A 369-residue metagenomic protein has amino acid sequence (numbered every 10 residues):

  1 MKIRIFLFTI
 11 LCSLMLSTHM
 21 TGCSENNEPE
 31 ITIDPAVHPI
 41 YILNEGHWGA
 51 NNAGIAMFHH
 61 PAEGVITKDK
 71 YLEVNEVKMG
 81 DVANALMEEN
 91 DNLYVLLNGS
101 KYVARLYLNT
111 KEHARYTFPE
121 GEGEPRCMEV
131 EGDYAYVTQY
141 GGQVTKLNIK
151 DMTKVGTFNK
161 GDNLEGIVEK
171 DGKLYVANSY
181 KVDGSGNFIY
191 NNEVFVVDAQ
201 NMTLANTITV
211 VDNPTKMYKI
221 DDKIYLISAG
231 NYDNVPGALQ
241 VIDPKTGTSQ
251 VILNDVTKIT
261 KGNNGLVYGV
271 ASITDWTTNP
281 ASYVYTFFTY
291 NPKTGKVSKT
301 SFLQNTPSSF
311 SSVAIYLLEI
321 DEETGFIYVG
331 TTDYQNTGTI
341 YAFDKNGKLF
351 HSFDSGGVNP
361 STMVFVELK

Functional and structural regions predicted by a protein language model:
K2-I5, S13-Y41: Bacterial Sec-dependent N-terminal signal peptides
P29-E30, G80-M87, G123-G132, D162-D171 (+5 more regions): Repeated scaffold domains used in trafficking and secretory/extracellular systems, primarily beta-propellers
I42, V95, V137, V176-A177 (+3 more regions): Residue position within the beta-strands of beta-propeller blades
H47-N51, L96-G99, T138-Y140, V182-N192 (+3 more regions): Short, solvent-exposed loop/turn segments at conserved positions within beta-propeller repeat blades
N51-G132: Post-signal peptide N-terminal segment of secreted/secretory-pathway proteins
G64-K78, T110-P119, T153-F158, M202-I208 (+3 more regions): A short beta-strand motif characteristic of beta-propeller blades
E165-D275: Acidic, serine/threonine- and glycine-rich low-complexity intrinsically disordered segments that serve as flexible
S249-N336: Intrinsically disordered, low-complexity segments enriched in Gly and acidic/Ser/Thr residues that form flexible
